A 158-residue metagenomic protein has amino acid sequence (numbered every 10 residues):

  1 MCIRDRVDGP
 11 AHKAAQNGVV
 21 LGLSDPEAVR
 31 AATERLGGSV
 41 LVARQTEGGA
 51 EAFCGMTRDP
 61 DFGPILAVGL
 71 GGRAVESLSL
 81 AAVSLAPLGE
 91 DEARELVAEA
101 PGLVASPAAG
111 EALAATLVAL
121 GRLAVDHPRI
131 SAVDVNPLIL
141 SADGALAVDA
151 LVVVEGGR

Functional and structural regions predicted by a protein language model:
R4-R158: ATP-dependent carboxylate/acyl-activation modules
